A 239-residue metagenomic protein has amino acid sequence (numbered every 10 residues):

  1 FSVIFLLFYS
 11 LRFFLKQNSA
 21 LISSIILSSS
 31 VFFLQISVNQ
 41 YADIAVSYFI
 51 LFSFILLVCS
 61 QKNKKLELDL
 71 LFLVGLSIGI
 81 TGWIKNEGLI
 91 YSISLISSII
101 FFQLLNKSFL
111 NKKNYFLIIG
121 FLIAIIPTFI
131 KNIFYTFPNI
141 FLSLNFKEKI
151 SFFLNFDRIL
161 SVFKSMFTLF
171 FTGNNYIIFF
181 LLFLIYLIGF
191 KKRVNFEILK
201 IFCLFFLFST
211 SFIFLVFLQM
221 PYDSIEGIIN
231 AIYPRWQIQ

Functional and structural regions predicted by a protein language model:
V3-F14, S47-Q61, L76, I93-F101 (+1 more regions): Transmembrane alpha-helical segments
L7-S29: Transmembrane-helix signature of polytopic, membrane-embedded enzymes that assemble or transfer cell-envelope glycans
R12-S19, N63-D69, L104-I118, L187-L207: Membrane-interface helix-loop-helix junctions at transmembrane boundaries of multi-pass membrane enzymes, predominantly
L21-S28, L73, V194-S224: Transmembrane alpha-helix segments characteristic of polytopic inner-membrane glycan-assembly/cell-envelope
S23, S53, L57, L70-N86 (+2 more regions): Membrane-interface alpha helices of multi-pass inner-membrane proteins
V31-V38, I80-G82, T128-N132, F206-A231: Transmembrane-helix signature of polytopic, lipid-linked glycan biosynthesis machinery
V38-A45: Short acidic/glycine- and proline-prone juxtamembrane loop motifs at membrane-interface regions of multi-pass membrane
F101-F102, K113-F190, F206-F214: Membrane-lumen/periplasm interface segments of specific transmembrane helices in polyprenyl phosphate-linked
